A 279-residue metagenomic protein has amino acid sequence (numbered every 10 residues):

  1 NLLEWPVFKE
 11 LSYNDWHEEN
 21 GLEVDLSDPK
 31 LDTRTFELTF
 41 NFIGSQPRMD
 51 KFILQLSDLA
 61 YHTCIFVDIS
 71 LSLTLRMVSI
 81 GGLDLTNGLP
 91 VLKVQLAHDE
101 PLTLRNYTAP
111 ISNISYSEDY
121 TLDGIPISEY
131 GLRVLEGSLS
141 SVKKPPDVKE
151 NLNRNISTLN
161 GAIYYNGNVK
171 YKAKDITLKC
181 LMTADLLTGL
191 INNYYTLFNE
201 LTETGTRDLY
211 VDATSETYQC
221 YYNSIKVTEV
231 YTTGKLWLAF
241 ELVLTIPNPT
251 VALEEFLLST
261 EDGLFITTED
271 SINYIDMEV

Functional and structural regions predicted by a protein language model:
N1-V279: Extracellular/virion structural assembly segments
